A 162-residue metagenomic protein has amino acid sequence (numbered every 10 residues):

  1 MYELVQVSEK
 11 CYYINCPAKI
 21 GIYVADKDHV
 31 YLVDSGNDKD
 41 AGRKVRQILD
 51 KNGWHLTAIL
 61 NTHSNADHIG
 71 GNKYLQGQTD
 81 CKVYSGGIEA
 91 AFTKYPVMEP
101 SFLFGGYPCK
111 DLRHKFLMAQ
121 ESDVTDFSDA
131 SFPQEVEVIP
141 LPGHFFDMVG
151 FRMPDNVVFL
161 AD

Functional and structural regions predicted by a protein language model:
M1-Y2, G105: Short, basic/low-complexity N-terminal boundary segments at the transition from targeting/disordered tails
Y2-N52, G150-D162: Conserved beta-strand hairpin/beta-sheet module of binuclear metal-dependent hydrolase folds, prominently
S8, C16-P17, A119-E121, T125 (+1 more regions): Residues that act as N-cap/strand-start positions at coil-to-secondary-structure junctions
A18, K27, G87-E89, V97-E99 (+2 more regions): Short, flexible active-site-adjacent loop segments at beta-strand->alpha-helix junctions, enriched in small/polar
V33-G36, L56-S64, V83-G87, P140-G143 (+1 more regions): Active-site neighborhood of phospho(di)ester-bond hydrolases with catalytic His/Asp-centered motifs
G42-R43, Q47-F132: Active-site HxH/HxHxD metal-binding segment of metal-dependent hydrolases
D126-P154: Core dinuclear metal-dependent hydrolase active-site scaffold
